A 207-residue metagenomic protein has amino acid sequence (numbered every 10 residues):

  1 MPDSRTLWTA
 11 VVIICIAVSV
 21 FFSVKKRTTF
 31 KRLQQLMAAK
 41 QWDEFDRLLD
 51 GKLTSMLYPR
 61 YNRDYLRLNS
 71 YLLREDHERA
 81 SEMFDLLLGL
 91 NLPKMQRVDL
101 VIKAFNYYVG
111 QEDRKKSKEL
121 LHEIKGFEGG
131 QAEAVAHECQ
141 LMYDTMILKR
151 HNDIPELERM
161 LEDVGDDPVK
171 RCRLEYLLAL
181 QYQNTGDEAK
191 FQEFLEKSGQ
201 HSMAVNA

Functional and structural regions predicted by a protein language model:
M1-F30: N-terminal signal-anchor transmembrane alpha helix of single-pass membrane proteins, serving as the membrane-anchoring
F21-K31, M56-Y65, P93-I102, G130-L141 (+2 more regions): Generic helix N-cap/helix-start motif at coil->alpha-helix transitions
F22-Q96, Q111: N-terminal topogenic membrane-targeting module
L36, Y71, Y108, D144-L148 (+1 more regions): Residue at a conserved register position within TPR or TPR-like alpha-solenoid repeats
E44-K52, H77-G89, D113-E128, R150-G165 (+1 more regions): Alpha-helical repeat scaffolds
V98-L120: A membrane-cytosol interface segment of integral membrane proteins
E175-A207: Alpha-helical oligomerization segments
